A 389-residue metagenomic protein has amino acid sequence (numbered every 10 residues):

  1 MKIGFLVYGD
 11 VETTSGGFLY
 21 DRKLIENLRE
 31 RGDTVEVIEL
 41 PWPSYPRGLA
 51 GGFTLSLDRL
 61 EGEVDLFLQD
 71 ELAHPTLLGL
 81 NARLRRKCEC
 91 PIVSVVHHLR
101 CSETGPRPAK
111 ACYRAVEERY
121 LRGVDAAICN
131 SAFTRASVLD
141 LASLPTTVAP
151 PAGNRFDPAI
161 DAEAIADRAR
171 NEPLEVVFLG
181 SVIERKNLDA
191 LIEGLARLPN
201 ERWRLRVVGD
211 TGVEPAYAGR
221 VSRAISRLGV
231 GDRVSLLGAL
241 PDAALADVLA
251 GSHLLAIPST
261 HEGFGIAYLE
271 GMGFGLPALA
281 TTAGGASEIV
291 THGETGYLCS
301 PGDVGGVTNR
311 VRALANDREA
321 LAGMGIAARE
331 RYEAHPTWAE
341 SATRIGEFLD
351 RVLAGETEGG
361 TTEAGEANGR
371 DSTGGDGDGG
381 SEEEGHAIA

Functional and structural regions predicted by a protein language model:
A109-C129: Membrane-proximal helix-turn-helix segments that form the acceptor-binding/catalytic region of lipid-linked
D167-K186, I192-R197, R206: Conserved donor-binding/catalytic core segment of Leloir-type glycosyltransferases
A218-L240: Nucleotide-activated donor-binding/catalytic signature segment of Leloir-type glycosyltransferases, i.e., the conserved
A239-L240, D247-S252: Short alpha-helical donor nucleotide-sugar binding micro-motif in glycosyltransferases
T260: Aromatic "clamp/platform" in nucleotide-sugar-dependent glycosyltransferases that forms part of the donor/acceptor
P277-A280, V290: Short hydrophobic beta-strand element within catalytic cores of glycosyltransferases and related nucleotide-activated
H292-G293, Y297-V304, A313-E319: Conserved acidic donor-binding segment of nucleotide-sugar-dependent glycosyltransferases
G306, A313, A320-H335, R344: A short, well-ordered alpha-helix in the C-terminal region of glycosyltransferases
